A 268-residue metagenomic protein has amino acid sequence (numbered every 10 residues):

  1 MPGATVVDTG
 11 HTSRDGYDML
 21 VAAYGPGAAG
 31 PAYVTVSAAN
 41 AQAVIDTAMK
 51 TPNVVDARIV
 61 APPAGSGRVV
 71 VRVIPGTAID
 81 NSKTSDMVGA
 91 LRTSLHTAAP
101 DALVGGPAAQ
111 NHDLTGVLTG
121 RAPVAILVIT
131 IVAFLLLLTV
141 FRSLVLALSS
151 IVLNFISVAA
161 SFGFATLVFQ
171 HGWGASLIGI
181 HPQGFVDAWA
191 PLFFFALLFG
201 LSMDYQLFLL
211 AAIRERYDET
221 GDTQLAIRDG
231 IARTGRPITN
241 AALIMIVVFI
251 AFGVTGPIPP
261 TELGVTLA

Functional and structural regions predicted by a protein language model:
M1, A108-A268: Membrane-embedded transmembrane helical bundles of large multi-pass transporters/channels
P2-A175, L207: Structured non-transmembrane domains adjacent to transmembrane bundles in polytopic membrane proteins
